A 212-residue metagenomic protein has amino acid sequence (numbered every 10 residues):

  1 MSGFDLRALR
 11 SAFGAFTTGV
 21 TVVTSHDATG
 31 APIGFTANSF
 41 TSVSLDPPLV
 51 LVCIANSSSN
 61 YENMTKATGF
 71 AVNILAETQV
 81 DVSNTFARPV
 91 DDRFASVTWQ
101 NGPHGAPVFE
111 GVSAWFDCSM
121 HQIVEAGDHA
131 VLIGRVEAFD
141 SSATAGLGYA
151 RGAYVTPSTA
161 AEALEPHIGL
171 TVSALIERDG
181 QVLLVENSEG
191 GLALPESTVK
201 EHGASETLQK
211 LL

Functional and structural regions predicted by a protein language model:
M1-T36, T41-G180: Active-site-proximal mixed secondary-structure blocks
I168-L212: Conserved Nudix-box catalytic region and its N-terminal flanking loop in Nudix hydrolases and closely related
